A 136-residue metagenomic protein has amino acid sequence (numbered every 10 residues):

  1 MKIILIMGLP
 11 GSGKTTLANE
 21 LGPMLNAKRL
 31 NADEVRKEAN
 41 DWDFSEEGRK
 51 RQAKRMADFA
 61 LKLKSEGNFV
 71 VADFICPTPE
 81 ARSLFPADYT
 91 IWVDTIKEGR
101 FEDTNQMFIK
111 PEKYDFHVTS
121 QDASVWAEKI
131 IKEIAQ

Functional and structural regions predicted by a protein language model:
I3: Walker A (P-loop) ATP-phosphate-binding motif of ABC ATPase nucleotide-binding domains
I6: Hydrophobic anchor at the beta1->P-loop junction of P-loop NTPases
L9-P10: The conserved Walker
K14: Conserved lysine of the Walker
A18-L61: Conserved substrate/cofactor phosphate-moiety recognition/catalytic segment in nucleotide-dependent phosphotransferases
L25, P86-D88, K113: Short, structured coil segments at secondary-structure junctions
S45-F101: Glycine-rich phosphate-binding loop used to anchor ATP phosphates in small-molecule kinases, encompassing both
L84, V93-Q136: Small-molecule kinase domains that catalyze NTP-dependent phosphoryl transfer to phosphate-bearing small molecules
